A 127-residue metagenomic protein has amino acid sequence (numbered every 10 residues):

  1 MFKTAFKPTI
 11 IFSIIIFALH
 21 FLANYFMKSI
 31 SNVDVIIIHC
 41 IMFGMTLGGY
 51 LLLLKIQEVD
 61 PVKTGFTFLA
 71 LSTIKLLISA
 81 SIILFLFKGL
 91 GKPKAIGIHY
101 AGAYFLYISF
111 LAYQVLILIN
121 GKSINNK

Functional and structural regions predicted by a protein language model:
F2-K127: Terminal, non-globular segments
